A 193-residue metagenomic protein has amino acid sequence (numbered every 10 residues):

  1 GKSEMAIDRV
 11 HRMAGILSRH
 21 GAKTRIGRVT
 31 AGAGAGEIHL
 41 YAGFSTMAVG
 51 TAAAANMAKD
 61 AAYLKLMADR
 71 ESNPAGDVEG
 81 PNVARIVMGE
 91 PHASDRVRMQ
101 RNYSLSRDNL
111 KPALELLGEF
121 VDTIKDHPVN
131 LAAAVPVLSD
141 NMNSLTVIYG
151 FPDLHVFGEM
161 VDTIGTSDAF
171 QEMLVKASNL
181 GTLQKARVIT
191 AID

Functional and structural regions predicted by a protein language model:
G1-D193: Short S/T/G/P-rich N-terminal loop/turn motif that feeds into the first structured element of a domain
